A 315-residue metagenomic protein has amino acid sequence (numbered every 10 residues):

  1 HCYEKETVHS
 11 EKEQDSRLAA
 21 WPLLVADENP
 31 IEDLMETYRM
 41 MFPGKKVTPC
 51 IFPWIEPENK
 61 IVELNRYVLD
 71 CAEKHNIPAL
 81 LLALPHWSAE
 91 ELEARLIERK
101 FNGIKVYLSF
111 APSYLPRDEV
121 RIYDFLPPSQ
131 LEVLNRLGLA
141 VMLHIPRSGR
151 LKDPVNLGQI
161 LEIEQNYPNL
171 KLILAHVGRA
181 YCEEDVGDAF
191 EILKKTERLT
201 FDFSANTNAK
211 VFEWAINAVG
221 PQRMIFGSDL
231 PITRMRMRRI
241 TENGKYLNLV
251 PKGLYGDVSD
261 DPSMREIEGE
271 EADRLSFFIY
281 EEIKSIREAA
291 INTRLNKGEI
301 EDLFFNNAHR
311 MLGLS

Functional and structural regions predicted by a protein language model:
H1, C50-F52, L80-L82, K105 (+3 more regions): Active-site neighborhood of phospho(di)ester-bond hydrolases with catalytic His/Asp-centered motifs
H1-W54, N59: An N-terminally biased module of ancient metal coordination in phosphate/nucleic-acid-related enzymes
Y3-E6, E56-N59, H86-A89, F110-S113 (+4 more regions): Active-site environment of divalent metal-dependent phosphoester hydrolases
T7-L24, S113-R121, L151-K152, E183-E184 (+2 more regions): Short, flexible/disordered intra-domain loops and linkers
P43, E73, P168-N169, K194-E197 (+1 more regions): Proline-centered flexible-loop/turn and helix-kink motifs
T48, E56-G149, K195-T200: Active-site gating/metal-coordination segments in enzymes
I61-L69, A89-I97, R150-N166, Y181-L193 (+1 more regions): Distinct, well-ordered alpha-helical segments
V177-S315: H/E-rich (His + Asp/Glu) clusters that bind or coordinate divalent metals
